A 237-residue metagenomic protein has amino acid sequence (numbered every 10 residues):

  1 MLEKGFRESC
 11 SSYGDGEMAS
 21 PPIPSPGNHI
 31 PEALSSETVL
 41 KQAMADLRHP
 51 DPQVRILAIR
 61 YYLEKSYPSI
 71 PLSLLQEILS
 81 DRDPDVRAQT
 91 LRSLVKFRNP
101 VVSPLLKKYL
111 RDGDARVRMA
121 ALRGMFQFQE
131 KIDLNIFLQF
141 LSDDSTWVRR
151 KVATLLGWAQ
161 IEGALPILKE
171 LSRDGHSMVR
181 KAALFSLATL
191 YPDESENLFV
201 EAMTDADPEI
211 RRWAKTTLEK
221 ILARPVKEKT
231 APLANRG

Functional and structural regions predicted by a protein language model:
L2-R48: N-terminal "cap/leader" segments of large eukaryotic alpha-helical scaffolds
G5, A33-D46, Y67-S80, N99-R111 (+4 more regions): Amphipathic alpha-helical scaffolding segments comprising HEAT/armadillo-like alpha-solenoid repeats
P50-D51, R82-D83, G113-D114, D144-S145 (+2 more regions): Short inter-helical turns and helix N-cap capping residues of alpha-solenoid HEAT/ARM repeat scaffolds
Q53-E64, P84-K96, A120: Non-membrane alpha-helical segments in proteins
Y61, S93, G124, L155 (+3 more regions): Core register positions within helices of long alpha-helical scaffolds
M119, R123, N135-L155: Histidine/lysine/aspartate-rich catalytic loop segments that bind and position anionic ligands
